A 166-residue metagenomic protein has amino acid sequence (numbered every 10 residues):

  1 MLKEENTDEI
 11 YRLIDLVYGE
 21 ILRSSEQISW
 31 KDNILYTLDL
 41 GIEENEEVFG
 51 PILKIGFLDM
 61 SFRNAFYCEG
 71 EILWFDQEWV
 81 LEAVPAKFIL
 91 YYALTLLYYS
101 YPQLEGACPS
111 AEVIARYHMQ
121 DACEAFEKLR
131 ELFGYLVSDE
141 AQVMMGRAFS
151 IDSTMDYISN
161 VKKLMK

Functional and structural regions predicted by a protein language model:
M1-G41: Conserved structural core of kinase catalytic domains
Y36-G106: Catalytic activation segment of kinase domains across protein kinase-like and atypical kinase folds
F75-M165: C-lobe/activation-segment region of protein kinase-like
